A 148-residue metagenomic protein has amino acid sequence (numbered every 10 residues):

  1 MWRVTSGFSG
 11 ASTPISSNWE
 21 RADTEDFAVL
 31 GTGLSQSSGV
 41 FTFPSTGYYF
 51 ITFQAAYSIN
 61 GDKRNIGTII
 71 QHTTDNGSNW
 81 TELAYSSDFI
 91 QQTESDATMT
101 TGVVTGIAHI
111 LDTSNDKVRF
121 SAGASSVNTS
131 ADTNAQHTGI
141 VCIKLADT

Functional and structural regions predicted by a protein language model:
M1-T148: Extracellular jelly-roll beta-sandwich "head" domains, especially the C-terminal globular C1q domain
